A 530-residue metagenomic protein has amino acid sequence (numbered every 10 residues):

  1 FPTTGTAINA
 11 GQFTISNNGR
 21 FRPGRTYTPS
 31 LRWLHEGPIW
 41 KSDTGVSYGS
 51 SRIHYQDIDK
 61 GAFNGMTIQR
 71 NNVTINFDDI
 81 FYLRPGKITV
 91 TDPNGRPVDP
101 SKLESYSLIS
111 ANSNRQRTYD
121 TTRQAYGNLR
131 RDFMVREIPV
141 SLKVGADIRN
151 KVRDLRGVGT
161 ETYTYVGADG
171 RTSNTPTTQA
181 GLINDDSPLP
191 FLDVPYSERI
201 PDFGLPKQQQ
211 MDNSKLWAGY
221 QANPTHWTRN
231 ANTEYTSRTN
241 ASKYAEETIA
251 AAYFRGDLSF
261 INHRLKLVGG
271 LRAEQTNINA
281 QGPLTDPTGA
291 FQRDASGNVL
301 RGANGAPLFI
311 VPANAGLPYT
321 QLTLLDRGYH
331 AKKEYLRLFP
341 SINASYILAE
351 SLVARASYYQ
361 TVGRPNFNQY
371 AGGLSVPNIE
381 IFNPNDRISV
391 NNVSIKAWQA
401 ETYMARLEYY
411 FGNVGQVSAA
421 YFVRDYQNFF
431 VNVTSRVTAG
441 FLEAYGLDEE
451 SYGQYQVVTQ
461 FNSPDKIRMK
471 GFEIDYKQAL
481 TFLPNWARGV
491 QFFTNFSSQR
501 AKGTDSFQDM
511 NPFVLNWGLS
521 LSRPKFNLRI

Functional and structural regions predicted by a protein language model:
F1, G19-R25, V46, Y55-G61 (+8 more regions): Outer-membrane beta-barrel translocator domains and adjoining extracellular loop/strand segments of Gram-negative
P2-G11, N71-I109, A168-N240, D294-R327 (+2 more regions): Flexible glycine-rich, low-complexity coil/linker segments exposed to the extracellular/periplasmic environment
G11-T28, A241, A245, K333 (+4 more regions): Outer-membrane beta-barrel signature, preferentially recognizing the C-terminal barrel domain of Gram-negative
P29-H35, A125-R131, A252-L258, I342-Y346 (+6 more regions): Residues on the lipid-exposed face of transmembrane beta-strands in outer-membrane beta-barrel proteins
L34, P38-D43, D79-L83, F133-L142 (+6 more regions): Short loop/turn motifs that connect adjacent beta-strands in outer-membrane beta-barrel proteins
G37, Y48-H54, R117, T121-R123 (+9 more regions): Transmembrane beta-strands of outer-membrane beta-barrel pores
S42-V46, V140-A146, F260, L265-L271 (+7 more regions): Transmembrane beta-strands of outer-membrane beta-barrel proteins
F422-D425, F430-R529: Gram-negative outer-membrane beta-barrel transporters
